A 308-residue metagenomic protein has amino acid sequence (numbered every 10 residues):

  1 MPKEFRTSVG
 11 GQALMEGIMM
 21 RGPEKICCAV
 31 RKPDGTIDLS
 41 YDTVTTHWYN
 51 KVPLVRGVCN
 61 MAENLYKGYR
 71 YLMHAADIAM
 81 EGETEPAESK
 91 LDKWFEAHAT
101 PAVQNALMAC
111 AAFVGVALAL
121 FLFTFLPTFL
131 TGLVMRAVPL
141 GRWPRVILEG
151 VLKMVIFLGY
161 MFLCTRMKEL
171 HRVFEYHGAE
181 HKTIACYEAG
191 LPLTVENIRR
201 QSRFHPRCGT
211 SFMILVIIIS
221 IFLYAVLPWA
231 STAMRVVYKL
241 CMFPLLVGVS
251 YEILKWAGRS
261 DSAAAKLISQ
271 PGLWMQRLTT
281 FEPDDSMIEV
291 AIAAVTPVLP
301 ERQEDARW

Functional and structural regions predicted by a protein language model:
M1-A87: Divalent-cation
P2-L14, I18-M20, T46, W143-S211 (+2 more regions): Polar-ligand-bearing catalytic/cofactor-coordination segments of membrane-embedded or membrane-tethered inner-membrane
T43-T45, M61, L65-D92, T100 (+7 more regions): Multi-pass alpha-helical transmembrane bundle typical of ion/small-solute transporters and intramembrane aspartyl
G68, A75, F123, P127 (+8 more regions): Alpha-helical transmembrane segments of polytopic integral membrane proteins, especially the permease/helical cores
H74-I78, G115-P139, V216-L240, P244-V247 (+1 more regions): Juxtamembrane "helix exit" motif at the C-terminal ends of alpha-helical transmembrane segments in multi-pass membrane
G82-R136, R145-M167: Hydrophobic alpha-helical segments characteristic of transmembrane helices in integral membrane transporters
K90-A102, L130-L148, L227-V237, W256-K266 (+1 more regions): Membrane interface segments of multi-pass transport proteins and intramembrane proteases
V103-F121, Q201-V226: Transmembrane alpha-helical segments and their cytosolic interface motifs in multi-pass membrane proteins
